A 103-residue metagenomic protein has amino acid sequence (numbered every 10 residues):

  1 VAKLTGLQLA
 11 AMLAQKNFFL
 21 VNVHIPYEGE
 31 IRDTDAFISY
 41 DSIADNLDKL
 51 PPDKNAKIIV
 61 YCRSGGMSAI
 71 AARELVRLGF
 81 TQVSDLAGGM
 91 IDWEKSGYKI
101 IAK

Functional and structural regions predicted by a protein language model:
V1-F19, I25-K57, G66-K103: Rhodanese-like catalytic fold shared by cysteine-dependent sulfurtransferases and DSP/PTP-type phosphatases
Y61-C62: Short, surface-exposed ligand- or partner-binding patches at beta-edge/loop junctions that are enriched in aromatics
